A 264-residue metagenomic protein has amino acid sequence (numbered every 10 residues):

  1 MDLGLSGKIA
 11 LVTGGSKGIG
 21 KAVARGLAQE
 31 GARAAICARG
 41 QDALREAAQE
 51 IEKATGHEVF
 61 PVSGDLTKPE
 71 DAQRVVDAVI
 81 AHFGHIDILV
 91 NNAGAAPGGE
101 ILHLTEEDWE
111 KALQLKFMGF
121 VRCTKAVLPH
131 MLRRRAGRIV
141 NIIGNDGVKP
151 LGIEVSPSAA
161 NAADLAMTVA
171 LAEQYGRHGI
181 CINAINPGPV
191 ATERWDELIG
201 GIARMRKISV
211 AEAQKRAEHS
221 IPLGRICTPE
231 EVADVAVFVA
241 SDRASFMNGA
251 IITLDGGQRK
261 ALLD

Functional and structural regions predicted by a protein language model:
I9, S16-G18: Conserved glycine-rich cofactor-binding loop
E100-I101, D108-L113, I139, A217: Substrate-binding pocket helix/loop in short-chain dehydrogenase/reductase
L104, P150-A159, A170, L198: Active-site loop-to-helix junction immediately N-terminal to the catalytic Tyr of the SDR YXXXK motif in Rossmann-fold
T124, A160-N161, T168: Active-site helix of classical SDR
P129, E173-Q174: Alpha-helical segment proximal to the catalytic Tyr-Lys
K149, V237, N248-D264: Short C-terminal tail/terminal secondary-structure segment of NAD(P)H-dependent dehydrogenase/reductase domains
G176, C181, M247-G249: Short, small/polar-rich loop/turn modules that mediate ligand/substrate recognition or access, typified
